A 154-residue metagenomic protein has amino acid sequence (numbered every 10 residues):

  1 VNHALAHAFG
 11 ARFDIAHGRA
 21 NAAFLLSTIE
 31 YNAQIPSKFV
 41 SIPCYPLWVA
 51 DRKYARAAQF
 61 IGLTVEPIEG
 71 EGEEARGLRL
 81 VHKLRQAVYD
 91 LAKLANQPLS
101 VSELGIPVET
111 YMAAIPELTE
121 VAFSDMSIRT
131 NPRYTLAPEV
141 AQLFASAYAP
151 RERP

Functional and structural regions predicted by a protein language model:
V1-A4, E71, S102-G105, P132-P138: Short coil/turn segments at secondary-structure boundaries
V1-N21, D125-T130: Glycine-rich phosphate/pyrophosphate-binding beta-alpha loops
N2-L5, L25-I29, V88, A92 (+2 more regions): Short alpha-helical scaffolding segments that buttress acidic/His motifs in well-ordered protein cores
A8, L26, P98-L99, P132-T135: Proline-rich low-complexity regions
G10, I42, Q86, E120 (+1 more regions): Sparse, context-dependent recognition of short Cys/His-centered cofactor- or disulfide-binding micro-motifs
I15, R19-A113, R153: Gly/Pro-rich interdomain helix-loop hinge
T110-P154: Short, amphipathic C-terminal "tail helix"
